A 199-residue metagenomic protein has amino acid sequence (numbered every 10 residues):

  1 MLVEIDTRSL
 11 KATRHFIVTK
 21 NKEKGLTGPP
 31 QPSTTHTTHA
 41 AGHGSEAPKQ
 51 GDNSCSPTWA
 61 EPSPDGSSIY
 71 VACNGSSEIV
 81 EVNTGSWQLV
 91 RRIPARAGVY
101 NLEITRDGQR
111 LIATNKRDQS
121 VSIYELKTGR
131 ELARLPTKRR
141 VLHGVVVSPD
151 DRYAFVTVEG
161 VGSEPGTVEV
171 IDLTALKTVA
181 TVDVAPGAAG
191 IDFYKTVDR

Functional and structural regions predicted by a protein language model:
M1-R199: Predominantly soluble domains enriched in secretory-pathway, periplasmic, or organellar proteins
